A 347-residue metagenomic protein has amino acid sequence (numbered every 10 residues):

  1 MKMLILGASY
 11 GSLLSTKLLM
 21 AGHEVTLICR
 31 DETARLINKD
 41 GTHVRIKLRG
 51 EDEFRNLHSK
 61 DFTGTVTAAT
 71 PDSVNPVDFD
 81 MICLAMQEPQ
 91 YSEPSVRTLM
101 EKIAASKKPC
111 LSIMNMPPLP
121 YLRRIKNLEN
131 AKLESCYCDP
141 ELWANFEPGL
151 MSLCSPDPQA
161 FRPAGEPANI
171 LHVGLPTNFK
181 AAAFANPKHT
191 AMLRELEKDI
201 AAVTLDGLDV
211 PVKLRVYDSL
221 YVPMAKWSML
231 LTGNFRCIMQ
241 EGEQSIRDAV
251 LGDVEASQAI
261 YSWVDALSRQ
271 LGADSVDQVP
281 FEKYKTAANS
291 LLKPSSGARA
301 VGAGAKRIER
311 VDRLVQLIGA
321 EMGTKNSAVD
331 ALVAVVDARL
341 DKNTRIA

Functional and structural regions predicted by a protein language model:
M1-R49, L119-P120: NAD(P)+-binding Rossmann beta1-loop-alpha1 motif at the extreme N-terminus of oxidoreductases
L19-M20, A104, R269: Anion (oxyanion) recognition and catalysis
R30-D80, M100: Conserved N-terminal Rossmann-fold NAD(P) cofactor-binding segment
E32, P94, A191, G252-A259 (+3 more regions): Conserved active-site and cofactor/substrate-binding residues in soluble primary-metabolism enzymes
S73-P120: Rossmann-fold NAD(P) dinucleotide-binding segment
V77, S112-S228, T232-G233: Rossmann-fold dinucleotide-binding core
T177-A300: C-terminal substrate-binding/catalytic lobe of Rossmann-fold NAD(P)-dependent dehydrogenases
D265-A347: C-terminal active-site/capping subdomain that shapes the small-molecule cofactor and substrate pocket of enzyme
